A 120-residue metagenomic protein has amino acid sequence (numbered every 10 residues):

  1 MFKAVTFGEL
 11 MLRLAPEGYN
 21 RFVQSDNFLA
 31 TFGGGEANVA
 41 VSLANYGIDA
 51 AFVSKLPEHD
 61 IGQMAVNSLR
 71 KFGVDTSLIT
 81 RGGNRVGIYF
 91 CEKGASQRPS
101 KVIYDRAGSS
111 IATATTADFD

Functional and structural regions predicted by a protein language model:
M1-V74, Q97, A107-T116: Glycine-rich phosphate/adenosyl-contacting loop at the front of the ribokinase-like
P57, S77-N84: Beta-strand->loop->alpha-helix junctions that form or flank phosphate-binding loops in nucleotide-handling enzymes
N84, A95-Q97: Short strand-connecting beta-turns/loops that link adjacent beta-strands
I88-E92: Short beta-strand scaffold segments in enzyme catalytic cores
